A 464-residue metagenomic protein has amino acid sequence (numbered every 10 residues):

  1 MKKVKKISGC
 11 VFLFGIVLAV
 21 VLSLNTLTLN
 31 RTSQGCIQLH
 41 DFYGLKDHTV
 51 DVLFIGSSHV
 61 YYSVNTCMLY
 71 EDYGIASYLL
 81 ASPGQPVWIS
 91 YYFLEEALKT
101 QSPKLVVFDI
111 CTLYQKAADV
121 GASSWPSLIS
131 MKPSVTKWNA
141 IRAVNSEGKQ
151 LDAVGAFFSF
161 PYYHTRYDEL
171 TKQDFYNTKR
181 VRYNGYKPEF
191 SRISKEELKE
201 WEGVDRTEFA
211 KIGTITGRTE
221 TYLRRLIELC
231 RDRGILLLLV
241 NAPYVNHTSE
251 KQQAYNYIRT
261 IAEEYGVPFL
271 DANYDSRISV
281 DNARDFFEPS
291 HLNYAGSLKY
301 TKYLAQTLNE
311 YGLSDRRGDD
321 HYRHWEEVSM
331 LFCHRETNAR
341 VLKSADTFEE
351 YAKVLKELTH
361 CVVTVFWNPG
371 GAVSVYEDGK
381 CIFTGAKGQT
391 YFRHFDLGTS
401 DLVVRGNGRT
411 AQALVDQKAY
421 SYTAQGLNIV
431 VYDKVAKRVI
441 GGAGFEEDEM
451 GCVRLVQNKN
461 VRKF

Functional and structural regions predicted by a protein language model:
S8-T26: Hydrophobic membrane-insertion alpha-helices, especially the h-region of bacterial N-terminal signal peptides
L27-H48: Alpha-helical transmembrane signal-anchor/signal-peptide segments
I55, H59-A143: Membrane-embedded segments
G84-W88, I215-T219, V245-Q253: Acidic-and-aromatic substrate-binding clefts and catalytic sites of carbohydrate-active enzymes
S124-R233, R316-N338: Secreted/periplasmic serine-hydrolase-like ester/acetyl group-modifying domain
R224-E250: Active-site segments of SGNH/GDSL-like serine hydrolases that catalyze O-acetyl group transfer/hydrolysis on lipids
Q252-W325: C-terminal regions of proteins
T337-C361, W367-F464: Short acidic-hydrophobic catalytic motif
